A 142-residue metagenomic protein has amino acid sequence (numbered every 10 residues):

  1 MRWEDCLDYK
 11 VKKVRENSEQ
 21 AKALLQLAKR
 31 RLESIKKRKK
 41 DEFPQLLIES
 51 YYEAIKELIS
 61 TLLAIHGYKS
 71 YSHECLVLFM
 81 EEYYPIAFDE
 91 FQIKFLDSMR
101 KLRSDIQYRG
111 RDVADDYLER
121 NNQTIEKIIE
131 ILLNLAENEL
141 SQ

Functional and structural regions predicted by a protein language model:
M1-Q142: Terminal alpha-helical segments
